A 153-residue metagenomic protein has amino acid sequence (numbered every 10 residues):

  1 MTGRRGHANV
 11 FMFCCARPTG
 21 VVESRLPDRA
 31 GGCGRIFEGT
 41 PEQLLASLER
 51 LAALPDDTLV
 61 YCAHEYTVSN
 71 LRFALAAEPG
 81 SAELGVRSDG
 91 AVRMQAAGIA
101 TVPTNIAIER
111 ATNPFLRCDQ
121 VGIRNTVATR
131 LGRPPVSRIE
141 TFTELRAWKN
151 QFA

Functional and structural regions predicted by a protein language model:
M1-E78, R146-K149: Catalytic core of the metallo-beta-lactamase
A46-L59, V68-A153: Accessory terminal helices/loops
